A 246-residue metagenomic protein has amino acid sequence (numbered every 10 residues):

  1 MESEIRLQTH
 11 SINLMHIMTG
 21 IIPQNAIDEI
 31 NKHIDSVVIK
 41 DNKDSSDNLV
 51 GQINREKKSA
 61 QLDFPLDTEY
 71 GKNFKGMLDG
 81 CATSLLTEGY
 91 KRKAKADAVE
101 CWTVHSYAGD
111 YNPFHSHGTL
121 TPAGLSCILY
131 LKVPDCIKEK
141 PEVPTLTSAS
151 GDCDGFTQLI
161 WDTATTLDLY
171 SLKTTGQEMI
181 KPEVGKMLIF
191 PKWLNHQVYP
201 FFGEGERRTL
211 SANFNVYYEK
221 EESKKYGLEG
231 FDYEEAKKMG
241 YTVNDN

Functional and structural regions predicted by a protein language model:
M1-K93, G109-P113, C153, D245: Non-heme Fe(II)/2-oxoglutarate
M18, C101, L125-C127, R208-A212: Hydrophobic residues positioned within well-ordered beta-strands of beta-sheet architectures
T19-I21, Y130, I189: Short, well-ordered beta-strand micro-motif
P23, Y130-K132, N213-Y217: Solvent-exposed residues in well-ordered beta-strands and their adjoining turns, especially edge/terminal strands
K91-C101: A short coil-to-beta-strand element that immediately follows conserved catalytic motifs
A98, P122, S126, W193: Short, well-structured alpha-helical interface segments that form or flank functional binding sites
V104-M187, Y199, G205-E206: Catalytic core of non-heme Fe(II) oxygenases with the double-stranded beta-helix
L167-N246: Catalytic core of Fe(II)/2-oxoglutarate
